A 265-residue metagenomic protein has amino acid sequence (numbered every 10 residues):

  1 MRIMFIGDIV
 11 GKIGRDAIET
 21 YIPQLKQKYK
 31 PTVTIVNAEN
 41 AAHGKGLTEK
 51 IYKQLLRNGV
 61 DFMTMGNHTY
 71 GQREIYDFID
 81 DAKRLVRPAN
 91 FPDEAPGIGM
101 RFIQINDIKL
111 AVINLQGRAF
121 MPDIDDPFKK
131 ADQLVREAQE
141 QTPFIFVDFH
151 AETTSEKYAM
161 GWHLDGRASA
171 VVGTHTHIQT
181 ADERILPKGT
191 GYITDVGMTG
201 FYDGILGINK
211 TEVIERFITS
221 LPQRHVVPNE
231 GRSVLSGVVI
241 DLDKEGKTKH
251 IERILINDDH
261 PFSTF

Functional and structural regions predicted by a protein language model:
M1-F265: Acidic, metal/ion-coordinating pockets
